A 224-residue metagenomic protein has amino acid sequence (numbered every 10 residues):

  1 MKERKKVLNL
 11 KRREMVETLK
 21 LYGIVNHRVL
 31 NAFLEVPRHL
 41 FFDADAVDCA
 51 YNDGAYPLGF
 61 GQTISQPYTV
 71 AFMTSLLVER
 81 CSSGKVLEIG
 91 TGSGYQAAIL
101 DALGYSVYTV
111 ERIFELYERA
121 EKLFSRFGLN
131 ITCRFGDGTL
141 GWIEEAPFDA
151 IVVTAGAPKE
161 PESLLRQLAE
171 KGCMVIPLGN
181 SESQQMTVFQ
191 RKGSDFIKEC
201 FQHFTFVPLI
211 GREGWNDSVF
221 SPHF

Functional and structural regions predicted by a protein language model:
M1-L87, Y95-I99, L103, L116-R119 (+4 more regions): Class I SAM-dependent transferase core
V78-I197, F224: Conserved nucleotide-cofactor-binding alpha/beta core module
